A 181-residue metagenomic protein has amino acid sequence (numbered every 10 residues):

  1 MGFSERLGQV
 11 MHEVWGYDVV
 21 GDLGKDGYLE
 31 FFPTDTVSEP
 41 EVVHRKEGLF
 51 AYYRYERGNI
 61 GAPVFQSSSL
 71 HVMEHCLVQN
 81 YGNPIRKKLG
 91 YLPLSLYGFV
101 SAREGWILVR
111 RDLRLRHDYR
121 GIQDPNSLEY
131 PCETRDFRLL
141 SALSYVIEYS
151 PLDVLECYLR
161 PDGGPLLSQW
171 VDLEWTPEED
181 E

Functional and structural regions predicted by a protein language model:
M1-L49: N-terminal "first-domain core" detector
G27, F31, P93-Y97, W175: Solvent-exposed, non-transmembrane amphipathic alpha-helical segments
T34-A62, L166, L173-E179: Short aromatic-glycine-(Arg/Gly/Cys) micro-motifs in beta-strand/loop hairpins
P40-R45, A62-S69, Q123-R138: Short amphipathic beta-strand/extended segments with alternating polar/hydrophobic composition
R57-H71, L143-I147: Acidic, aromatic-enriched beta-alpha/helix-loop junctions
S67-D118, I122-P125: Surface-exposed beta-loop interaction hotspot
F99-E181: Intrinsically disordered, low-complexity, charge-dense segments enriched in Lys/Arg and Glu/Asp interspersed
